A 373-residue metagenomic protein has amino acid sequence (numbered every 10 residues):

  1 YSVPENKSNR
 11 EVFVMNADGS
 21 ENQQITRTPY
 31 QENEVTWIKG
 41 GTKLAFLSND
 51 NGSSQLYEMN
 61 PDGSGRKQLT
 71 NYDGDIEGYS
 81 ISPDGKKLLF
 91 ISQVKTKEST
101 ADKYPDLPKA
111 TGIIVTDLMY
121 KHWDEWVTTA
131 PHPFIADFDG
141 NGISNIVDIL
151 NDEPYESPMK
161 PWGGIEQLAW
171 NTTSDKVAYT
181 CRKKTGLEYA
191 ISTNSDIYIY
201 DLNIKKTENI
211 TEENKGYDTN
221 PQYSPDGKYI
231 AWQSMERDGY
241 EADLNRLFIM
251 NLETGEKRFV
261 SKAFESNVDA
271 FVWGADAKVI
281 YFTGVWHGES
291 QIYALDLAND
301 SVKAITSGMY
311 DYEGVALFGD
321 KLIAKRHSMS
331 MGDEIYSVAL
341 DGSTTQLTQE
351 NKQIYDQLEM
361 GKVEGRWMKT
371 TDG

Functional and structural regions predicted by a protein language model:
S2-G19: Beta-propeller domains
E5-R10, N49-S54, E125-T129, E188-S195 (+3 more regions): Short, solvent-exposed loop/turn segments at conserved positions within beta-propeller repeat blades
E11-F13, Q55-Y57, H132-F134, D196-Y198 (+3 more regions): A short loop-to-beta-strand structural motif that recurs across blades of beta-propeller domains
N16-S20, N60-S64, F138-N141, D201-K205 (+3 more regions): Short loop/turn segments that connect beta-strands within beta-propeller blades
N22-Q23, K67, V147, E208 (+3 more regions): A structural motif specific to WD40 beta-propellers
P29-L47, R66, D73-L88, Y120-P133 (+10 more regions): Conserved beta-propeller blade repeats
Q93-D152, T180-D196, N245, V315 (+2 more regions): Predominantly five- to eight-bladed beta-propeller fold
K369-G373: Phosphate-binding active sites in nucleotide-utilizing proteins
